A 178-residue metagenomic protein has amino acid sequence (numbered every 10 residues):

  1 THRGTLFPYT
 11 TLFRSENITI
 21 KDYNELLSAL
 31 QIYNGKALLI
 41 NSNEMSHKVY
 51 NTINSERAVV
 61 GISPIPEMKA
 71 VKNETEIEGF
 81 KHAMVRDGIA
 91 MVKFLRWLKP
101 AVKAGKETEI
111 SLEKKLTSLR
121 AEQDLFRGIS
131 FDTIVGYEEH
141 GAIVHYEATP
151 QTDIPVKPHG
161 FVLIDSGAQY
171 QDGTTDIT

Functional and structural regions predicted by a protein language model:
T1-T11: Single conserved hydrophobic/aromatic residue that forms the stacking wall/gate of nucleotide- or nucleobase-binding
R14, G128-I143: Short, basic/aromatic beta-hairpin or loop at an interaction surface
R14-A29: Short acidic-hydrophobic, aromatic-tinged amphipathic segments that line or gate anion-handling sites
E25-F126, E138-H140: Flexible, acidic/His-enriched mid-domain "rim/lid" segments that flank
I32-G35, V85, S130, P150-T152 (+1 more regions): Short, well-ordered loop/turn elements at secondary-structure boundaries
F80, V135, H159: Conserved hydrophobic/aromatic pocket- or pore-lining residues that grip, position, or stack substrates in active sites
G141-D172: Acidic/histidine-enriched ion/cofactor-binding microenvironments in catalytic or ligand-binding pockets
T174-T178: Short, compositionally biased
